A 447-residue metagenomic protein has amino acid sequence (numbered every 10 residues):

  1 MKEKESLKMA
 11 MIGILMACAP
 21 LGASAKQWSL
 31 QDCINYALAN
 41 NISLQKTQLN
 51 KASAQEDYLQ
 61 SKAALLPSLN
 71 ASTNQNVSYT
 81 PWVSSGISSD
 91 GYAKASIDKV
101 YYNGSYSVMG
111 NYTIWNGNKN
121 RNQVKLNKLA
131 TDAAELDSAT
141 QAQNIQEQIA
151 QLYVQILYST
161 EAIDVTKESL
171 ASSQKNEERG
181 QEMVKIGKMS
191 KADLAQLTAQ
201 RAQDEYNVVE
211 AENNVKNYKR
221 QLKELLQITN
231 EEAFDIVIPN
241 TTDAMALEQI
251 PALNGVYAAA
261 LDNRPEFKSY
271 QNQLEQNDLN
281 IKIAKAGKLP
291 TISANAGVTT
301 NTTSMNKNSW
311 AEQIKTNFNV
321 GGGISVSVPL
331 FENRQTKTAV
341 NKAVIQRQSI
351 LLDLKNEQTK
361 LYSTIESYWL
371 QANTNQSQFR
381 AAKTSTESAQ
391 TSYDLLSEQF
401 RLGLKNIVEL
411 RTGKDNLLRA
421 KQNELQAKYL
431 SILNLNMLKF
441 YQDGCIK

Functional and structural regions predicted by a protein language model:
K2-E3, D32, E56, N144-A259 (+4 more regions): Periplasmic alpha-helical coiled-coil/stalk elements that build and connect Gram-negative outer-membrane
K2-M11: Bacterial N-terminal signal peptides that target proteins for export
A10-P20: Bacterial N-terminal signal peptides
S24-N74, T80, N230, V237-D278 (+1 more regions): Bacterial Sec-pathway N-terminal export signals of envelope proteins
Q45-L49, K62-A63, V100, I114-A142 (+6 more regions): Sec/SRP-type N-terminal targeting helices
L49, L59, A63, Q203-I228 (+1 more regions): Short segments within alpha-helical structural elements
S72-Y112, P239-Q249, K282, N295-V328: Small/polar, glycine/serine/threonine/aspartate-rich low-complexity segments that form flexible
